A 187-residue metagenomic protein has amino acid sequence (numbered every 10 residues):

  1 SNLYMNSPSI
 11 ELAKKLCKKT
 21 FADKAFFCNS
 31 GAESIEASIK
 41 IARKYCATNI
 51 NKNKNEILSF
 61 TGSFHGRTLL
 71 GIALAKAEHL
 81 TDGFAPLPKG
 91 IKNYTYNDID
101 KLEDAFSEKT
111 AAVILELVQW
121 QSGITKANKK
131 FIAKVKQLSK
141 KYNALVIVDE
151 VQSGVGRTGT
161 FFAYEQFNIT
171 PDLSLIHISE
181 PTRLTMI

Functional and structural regions predicted by a protein language model:
S1-I10, Q119: A glycine-/small-polar-enriched, mobile loop at the entrance of the PLP active site in fold-type I
E11, K15-A112: PLP-dependent aspartate aminotransferase-fold enzymes
S38, I114, I147-V148, T170: Generic enzyme active-site microenvironment
T110-I124: Short acidic, glycine-rich surface-loop motifs adjacent to enzyme active sites
A111, A144-L145, F167: The start of beta-strands in P-loop NTPase/AAA+ ATPase cores
T125-G159: Catalytic PLP-binding core of fold-type I/II PLP enzymes
A163-I176: Conserved active-site segment immediately N-terminal to the catalytic lysine that forms the internal aldimine
I176-I187: Single conserved hydrophobic/aromatic residue that forms the stacking wall/gate of nucleotide- or nucleobase-binding
